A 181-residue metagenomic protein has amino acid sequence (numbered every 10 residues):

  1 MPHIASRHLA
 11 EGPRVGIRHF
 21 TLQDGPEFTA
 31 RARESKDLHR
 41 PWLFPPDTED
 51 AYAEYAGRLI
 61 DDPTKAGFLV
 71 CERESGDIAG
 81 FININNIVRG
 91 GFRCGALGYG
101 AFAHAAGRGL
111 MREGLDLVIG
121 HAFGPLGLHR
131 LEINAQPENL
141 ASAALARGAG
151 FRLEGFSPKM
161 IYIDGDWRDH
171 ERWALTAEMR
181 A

Functional and structural regions predicted by a protein language model:
M1-E27, R31-K36, L69-A181: Acyl-donor (CoA/ACP) binding surface of acyl/acetyltransferases
F20, R31, F44-A51, D62: Generic, well-ordered alpha-helical segments
D37-G57: Conserved GNAT-fold acetyl-CoA-binding loop/helix
P45-D47, G57-L59, A96-G98, E171-R172: Short, charged/polar low-complexity linear motifs in solvent-exposed/disordered segments
G57-L69: A short helix-loop-beta-strand connector motif used in the catalytic cores of GNAT acetyltransferases and, in some
